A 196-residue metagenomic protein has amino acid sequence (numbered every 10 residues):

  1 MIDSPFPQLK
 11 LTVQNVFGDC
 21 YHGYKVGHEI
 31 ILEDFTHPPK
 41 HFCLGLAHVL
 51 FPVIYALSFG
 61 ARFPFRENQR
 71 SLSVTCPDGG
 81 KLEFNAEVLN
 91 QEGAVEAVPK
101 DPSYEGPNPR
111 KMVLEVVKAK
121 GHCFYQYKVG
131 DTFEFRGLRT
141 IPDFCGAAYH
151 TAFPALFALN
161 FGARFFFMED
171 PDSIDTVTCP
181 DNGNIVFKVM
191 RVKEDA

Functional and structural regions predicted by a protein language model:
P7-N15, R110-A119: Short, structured beta-strand/loop micro-motifs enriched in basic residues and often containing a Trp
V16-G18, D34-K40, K120-G121, G137-D143: Short, charged beta-turn/beta-strand-edge "cap" motif at the junction between a beta-strand and an adjacent loop
H41-G60, G146-A163: Short, compositionally biased
R66-C76, R164-P180: Low-complexity, intrinsically disordered Gly/Pro/Thr-rich segments
V74-Q91, N184-E194: C-terminal edge-of-domain segments
E83-K118: Surface-exposed beta-loop interaction hotspot
